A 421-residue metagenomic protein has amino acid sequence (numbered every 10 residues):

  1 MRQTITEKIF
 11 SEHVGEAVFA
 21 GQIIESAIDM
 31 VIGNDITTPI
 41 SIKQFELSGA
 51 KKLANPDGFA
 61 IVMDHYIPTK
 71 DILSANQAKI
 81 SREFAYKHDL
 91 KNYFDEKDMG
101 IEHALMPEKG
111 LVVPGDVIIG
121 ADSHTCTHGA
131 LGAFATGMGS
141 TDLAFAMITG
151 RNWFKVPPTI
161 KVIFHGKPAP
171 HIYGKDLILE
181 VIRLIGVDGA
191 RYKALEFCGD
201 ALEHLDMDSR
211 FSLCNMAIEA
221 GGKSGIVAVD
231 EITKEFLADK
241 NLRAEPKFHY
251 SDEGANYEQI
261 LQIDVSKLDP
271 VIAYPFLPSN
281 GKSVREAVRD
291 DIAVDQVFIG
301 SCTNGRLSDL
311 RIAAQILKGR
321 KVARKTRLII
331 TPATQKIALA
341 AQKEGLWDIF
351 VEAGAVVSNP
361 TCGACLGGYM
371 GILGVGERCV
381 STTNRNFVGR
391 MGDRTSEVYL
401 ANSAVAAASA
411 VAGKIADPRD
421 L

Functional and structural regions predicted by a protein language model:
M1-L421: Fe-S-dependent hydro-lyases/dehydratases of central metabolism
